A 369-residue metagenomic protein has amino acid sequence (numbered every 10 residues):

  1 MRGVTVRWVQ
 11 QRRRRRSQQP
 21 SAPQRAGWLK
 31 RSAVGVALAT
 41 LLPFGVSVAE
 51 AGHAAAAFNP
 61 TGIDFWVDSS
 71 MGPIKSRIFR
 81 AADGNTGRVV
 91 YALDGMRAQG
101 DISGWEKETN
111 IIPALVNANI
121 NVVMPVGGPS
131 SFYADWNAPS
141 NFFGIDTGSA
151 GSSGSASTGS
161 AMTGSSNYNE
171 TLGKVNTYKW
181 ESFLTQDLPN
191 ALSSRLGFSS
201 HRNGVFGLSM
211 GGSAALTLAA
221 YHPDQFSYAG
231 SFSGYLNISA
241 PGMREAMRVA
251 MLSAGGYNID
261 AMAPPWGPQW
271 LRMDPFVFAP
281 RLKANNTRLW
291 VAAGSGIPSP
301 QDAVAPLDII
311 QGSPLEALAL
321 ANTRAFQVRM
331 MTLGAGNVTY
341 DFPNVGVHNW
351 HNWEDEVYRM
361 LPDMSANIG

Functional and structural regions predicted by a protein language model:
M1-L29: Terminal targeting segments of Actinobacterial cell-envelope proteins
R2-V9, K30-V36, F44-G45, A49-G369: Non-catalytic cap/lid and distal C-terminal segments of serine-dependent acyl enzymes
R16-Q19, A39, A219: Generic N-terminal simple sequence motifs
S21-Q24, V34-L42: Hydrophobic alpha-helical targeting segments used for export or membrane insertion
